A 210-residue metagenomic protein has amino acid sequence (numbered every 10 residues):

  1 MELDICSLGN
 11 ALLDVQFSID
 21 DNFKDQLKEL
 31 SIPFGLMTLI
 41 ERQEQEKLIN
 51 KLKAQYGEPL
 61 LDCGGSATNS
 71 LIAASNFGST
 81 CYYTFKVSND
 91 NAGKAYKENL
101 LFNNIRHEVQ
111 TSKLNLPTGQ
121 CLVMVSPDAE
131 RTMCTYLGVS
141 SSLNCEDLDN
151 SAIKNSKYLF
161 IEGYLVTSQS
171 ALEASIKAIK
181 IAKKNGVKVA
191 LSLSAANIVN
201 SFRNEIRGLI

Functional and structural regions predicted by a protein language model:
M1-Y82, K94-A95: Glycine-rich phosphate/adenosyl-contacting loop at the front of the ribokinase-like
L3, S75, L101, K180-K184: Anion (oxyanion) recognition and catalysis
L8-N10, K86-N89, S112, V125-P127 (+2 more regions): Cofactor-binding loop segments of dinucleotide-utilizing enzymes, especially the Rossmann-like FAD- and NAD(P)+-binding
C81, H107, V189-A190: Hydrophobic beta-strand scaffold residues
N99-L116: A glycine-rich helix N-cap at a beta->alpha junction
E108-K113, V123-Q169: Conserved phosphate-binding/catalytic loop of the ribokinase/pfkB sugar-kinase fold
Y158-I210: Conserved beta-alpha-beta core of the PfkB/ribokinase-like small-molecule kinase fold
